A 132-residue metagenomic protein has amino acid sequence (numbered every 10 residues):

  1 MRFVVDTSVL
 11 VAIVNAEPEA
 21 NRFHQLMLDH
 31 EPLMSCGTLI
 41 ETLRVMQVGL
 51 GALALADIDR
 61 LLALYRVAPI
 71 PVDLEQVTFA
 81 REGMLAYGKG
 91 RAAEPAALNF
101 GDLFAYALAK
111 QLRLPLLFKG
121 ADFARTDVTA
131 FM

Functional and structural regions predicted by a protein language model:
M1, D29-P32, R66-A68, Q111-L114: Short active-site oxyanion
M1-S35, Q47-R60: Short, well-structured N-terminal submotif of metal-dependent ribonuclease cores
L10-V11, L39, F123-A124: A generic structural signal for short hydrophobic patches within well-formed alpha-helices
A20, L39, L55, V77-R81 (+1 more regions): A general structural signal for well-ordered alpha-helical segments in protein cores
S35, Y106-M132: Acidic, PIN/NYN-like endoribonuclease modules and their adjacent C-terminal/linker elements
L43, L50-V77, R91: Active-site-proximal, substrate-binding regions of enzyme catalytic domains and RNA-binding/basic surfaces
A68-P115: Active-site neighborhoods of divalent-metal-dependent phosphate/nucleic-acid chemistry enzymes
